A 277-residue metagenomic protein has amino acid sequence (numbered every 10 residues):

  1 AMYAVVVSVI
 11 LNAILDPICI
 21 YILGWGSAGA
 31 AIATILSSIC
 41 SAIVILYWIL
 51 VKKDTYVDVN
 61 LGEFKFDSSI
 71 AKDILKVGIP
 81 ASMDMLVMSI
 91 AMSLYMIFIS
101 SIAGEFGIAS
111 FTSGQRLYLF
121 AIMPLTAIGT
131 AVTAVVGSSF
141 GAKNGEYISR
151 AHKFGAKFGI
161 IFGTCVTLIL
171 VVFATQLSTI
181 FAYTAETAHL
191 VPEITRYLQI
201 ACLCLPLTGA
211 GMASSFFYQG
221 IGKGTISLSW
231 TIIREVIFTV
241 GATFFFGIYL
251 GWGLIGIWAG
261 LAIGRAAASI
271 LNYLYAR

Functional and structural regions predicted by a protein language model:
A1, M96, S110-A174, T208-S227: Small-residue-rich hydrophobic transmembrane alpha-helices
A1, V9, G26, A30 (+10 more regions): Hydrophobic alpha-helical transmembrane segments of integral membrane proteins, especially multi-pass transporters
A1-I14, A28, I32-I35, E146-I160 (+2 more regions): Alpha-helical transmembrane segments of multi-pass membrane transporters/permeases
M2-V6, V44-Y47, E63-L94, I99 (+6 more regions): Hydrophobic faces of transmembrane alpha-helices in multi-pass small-molecule transporters and flippases across diverse
I10-I18, I22, L46, S93-F98 (+3 more regions): Alpha-helical transmembrane segments of multipass membrane proteins
N12, T34, S38-S41, V77 (+9 more regions): Membrane-embedded alpha-helical bundles that form the substrate/pore pathway in multi-pass transport systems
I18-S27, L86-R116, F120, S138-S139 (+2 more regions): Helix-terminus/linker motif at the lipid-water interface of multi-pass membrane proteins
I22-G78, V136-C204, G247-R277: Short alpha-helical transmembrane segments in multi-pass integral membrane proteins
